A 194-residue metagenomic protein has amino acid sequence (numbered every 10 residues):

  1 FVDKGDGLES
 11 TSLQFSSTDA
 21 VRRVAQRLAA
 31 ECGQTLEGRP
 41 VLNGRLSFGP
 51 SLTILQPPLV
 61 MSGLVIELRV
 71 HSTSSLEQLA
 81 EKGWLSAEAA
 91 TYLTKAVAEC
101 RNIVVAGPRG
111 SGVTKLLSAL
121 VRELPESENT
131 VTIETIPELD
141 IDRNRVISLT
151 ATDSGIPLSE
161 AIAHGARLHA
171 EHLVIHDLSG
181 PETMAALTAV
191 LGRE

Functional and structural regions predicted by a protein language model:
V2-E99, N144: P-loop NTP-binding catalytic core
L59, T73, G110, S179-G180: Short, glycine-/Ser/Thr-/acidic-enriched flexible segments
V97, P108-G110: The conserved Walker
C100-A106, A119-E194: Switch/coupling sub-region of P-loop NTPases
V113: Conserved lysine of the Walker
